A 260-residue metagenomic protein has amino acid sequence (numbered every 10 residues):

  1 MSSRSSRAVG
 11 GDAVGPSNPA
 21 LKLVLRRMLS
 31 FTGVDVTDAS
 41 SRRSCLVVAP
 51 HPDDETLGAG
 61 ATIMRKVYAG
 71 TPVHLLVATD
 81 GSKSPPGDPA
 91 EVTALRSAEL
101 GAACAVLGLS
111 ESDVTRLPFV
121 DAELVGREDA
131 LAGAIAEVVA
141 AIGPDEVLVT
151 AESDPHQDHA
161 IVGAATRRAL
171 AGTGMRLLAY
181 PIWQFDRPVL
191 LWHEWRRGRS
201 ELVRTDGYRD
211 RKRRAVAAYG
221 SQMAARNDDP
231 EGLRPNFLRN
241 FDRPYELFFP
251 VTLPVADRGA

Functional and structural regions predicted by a protein language model:
S2-V48, A69, E91-A94, A105 (+2 more regions): Metal-dependent de-N-acetylase/amidase catalytic core
S41-E91: ATP-dependent adenylation/pyrophosphate-handling site
E55, E99, E246: Acidic-residue sensor for enzyme active/binding pockets
T79-L109: Short, surface-exposed acidic-centric catalytic microdomains
